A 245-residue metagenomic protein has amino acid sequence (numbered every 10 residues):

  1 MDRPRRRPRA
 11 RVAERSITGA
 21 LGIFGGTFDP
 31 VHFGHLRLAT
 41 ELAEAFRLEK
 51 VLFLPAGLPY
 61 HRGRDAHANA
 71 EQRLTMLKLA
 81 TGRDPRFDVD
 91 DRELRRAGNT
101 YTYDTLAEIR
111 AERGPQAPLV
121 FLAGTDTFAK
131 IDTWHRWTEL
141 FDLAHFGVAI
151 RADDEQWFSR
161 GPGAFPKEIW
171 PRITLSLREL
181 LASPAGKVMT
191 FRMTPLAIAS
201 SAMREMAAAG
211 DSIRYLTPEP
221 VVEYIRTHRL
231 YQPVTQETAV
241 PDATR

Functional and structural regions predicted by a protein language model:
D2-R245: Nucleotidyltransferase catalytic core that binds NTPs
